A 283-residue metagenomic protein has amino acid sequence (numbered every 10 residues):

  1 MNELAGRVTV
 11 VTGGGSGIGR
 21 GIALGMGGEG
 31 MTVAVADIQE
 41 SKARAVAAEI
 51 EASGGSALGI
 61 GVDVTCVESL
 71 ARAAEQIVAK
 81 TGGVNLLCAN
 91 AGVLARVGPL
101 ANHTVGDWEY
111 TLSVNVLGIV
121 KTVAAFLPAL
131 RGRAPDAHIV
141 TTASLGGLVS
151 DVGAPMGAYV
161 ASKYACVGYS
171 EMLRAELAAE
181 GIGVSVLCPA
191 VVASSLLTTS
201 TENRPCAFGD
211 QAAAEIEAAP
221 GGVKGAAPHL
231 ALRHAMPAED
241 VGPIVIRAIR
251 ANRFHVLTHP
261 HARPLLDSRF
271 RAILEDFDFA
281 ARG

Functional and structural regions predicted by a protein language model:
N2-A34: Canonical Rossmann dinucleotide-binding motif of NAD(H)/NADP(H)-dependent dehydrogenases/reductases, specifically
E40-S41, G61-R72, V105: The beta1-alpha1 cofactor-binding region of Rossmann-like NAD(H)/NADP(H)-dependent oxidoreductases
S53-S56, Q76-A89, R96: A glycine-rich helix->loop->beta "capping" turn within Rossmann-like NAD(P)(H)-dependent oxidoreductase domains
G98-L100, D107-E109: Substrate-binding pocket helix/loop in short-chain dehydrogenase/reductase
V123, S162: Active-site helix of classical SDR
S144: Residue(s) in the substrate-gating loop at a strand-loop-helix junction that position the organic substrate next
A179-H255: SDR active-site lid
